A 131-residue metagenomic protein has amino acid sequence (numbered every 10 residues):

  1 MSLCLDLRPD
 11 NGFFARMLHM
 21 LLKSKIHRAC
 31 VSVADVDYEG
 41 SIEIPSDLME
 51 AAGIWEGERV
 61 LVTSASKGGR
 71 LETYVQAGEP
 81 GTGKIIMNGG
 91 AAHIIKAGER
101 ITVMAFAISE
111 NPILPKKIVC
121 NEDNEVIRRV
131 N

Functional and structural regions predicted by a protein language model:
L7-P9: Intrinsic disorder/low-complexity segments
G12-F13, L18, E79-P80, E110-N111 (+1 more regions): Helix-rich terminal scaffold detector
H19-L21, I26, C30-S32, V36-N111 (+1 more regions): Compact, glycine-rich, soluble single-domain proteins
